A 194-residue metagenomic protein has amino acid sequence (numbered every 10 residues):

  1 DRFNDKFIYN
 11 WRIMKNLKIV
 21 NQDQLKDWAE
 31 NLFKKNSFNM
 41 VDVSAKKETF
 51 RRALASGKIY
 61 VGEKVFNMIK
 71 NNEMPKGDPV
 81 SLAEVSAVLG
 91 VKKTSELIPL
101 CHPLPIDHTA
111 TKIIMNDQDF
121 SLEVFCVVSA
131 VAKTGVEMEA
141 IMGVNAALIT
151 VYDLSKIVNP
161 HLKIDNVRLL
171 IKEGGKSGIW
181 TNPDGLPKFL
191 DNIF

Functional and structural regions predicted by a protein language model:
D1-I13: N-terminal amphipathic/basic-hydrophobic helices that include classical n-h-c signal peptides and signal-anchor
K15-V80, V85-L100, A110, D117-F194: C-terminal binding/interaction regions
I106-H108: RNase III-family endoribonuclease catalytic core
